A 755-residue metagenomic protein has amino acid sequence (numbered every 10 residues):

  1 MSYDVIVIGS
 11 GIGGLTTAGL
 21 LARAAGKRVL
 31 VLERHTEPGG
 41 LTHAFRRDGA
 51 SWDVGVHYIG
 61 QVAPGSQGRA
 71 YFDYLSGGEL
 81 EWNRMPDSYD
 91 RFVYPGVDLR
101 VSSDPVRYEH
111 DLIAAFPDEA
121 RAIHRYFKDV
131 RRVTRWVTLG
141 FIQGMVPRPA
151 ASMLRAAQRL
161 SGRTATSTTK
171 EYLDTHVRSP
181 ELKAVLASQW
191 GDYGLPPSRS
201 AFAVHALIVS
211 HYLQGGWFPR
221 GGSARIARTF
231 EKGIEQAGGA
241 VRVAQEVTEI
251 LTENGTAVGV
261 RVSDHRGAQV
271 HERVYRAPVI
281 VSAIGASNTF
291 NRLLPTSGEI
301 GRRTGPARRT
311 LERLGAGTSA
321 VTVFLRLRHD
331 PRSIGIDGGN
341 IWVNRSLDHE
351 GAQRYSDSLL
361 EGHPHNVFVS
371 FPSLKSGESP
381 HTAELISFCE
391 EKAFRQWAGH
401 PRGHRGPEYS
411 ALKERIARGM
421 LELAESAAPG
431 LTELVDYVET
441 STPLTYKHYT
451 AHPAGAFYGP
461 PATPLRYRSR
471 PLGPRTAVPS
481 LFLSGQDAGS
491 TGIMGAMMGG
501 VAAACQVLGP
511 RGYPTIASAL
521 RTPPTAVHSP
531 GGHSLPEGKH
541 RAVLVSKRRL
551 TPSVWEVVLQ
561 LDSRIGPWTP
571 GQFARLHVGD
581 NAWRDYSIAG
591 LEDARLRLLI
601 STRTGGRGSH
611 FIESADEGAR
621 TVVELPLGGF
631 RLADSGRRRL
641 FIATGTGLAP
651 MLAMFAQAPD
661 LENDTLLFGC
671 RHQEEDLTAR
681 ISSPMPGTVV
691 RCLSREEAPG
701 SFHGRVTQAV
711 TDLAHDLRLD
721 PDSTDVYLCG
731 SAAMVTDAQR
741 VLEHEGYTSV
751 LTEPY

Functional and structural regions predicted by a protein language model:
S2-R135, P461-A462: N-terminal glycine-rich phosphate/pyrophosphate-binding loop and immediately adjacent elements
Y94-S200: Rossmann-like flavin
S179-Y193, P364-F368, S426-S490: A glycine-rich dinucleotide-binding beta-alpha-beta segment and adjacent secondary-structure elements that constitute
V209-A257, R261-H271: Helical element adjacent to the flavin cofactor pocket in flavoenzyme catalytic cores
F218, T248-E378: Mid-domain catalytic core of redox enzymes that form a hydrophobic substrate pocket/lid adjacent to a catalytic redox
D330-S441: C-terminal segments that line or cap access tunnels to active or ligand-binding sites in enzymes and enzyme-associated
S534-A619, C670-H672, L693-E696: Ferredoxin-reductase
T604-Y755: FNR/FR-type flavoprotein reductase catalytic core
